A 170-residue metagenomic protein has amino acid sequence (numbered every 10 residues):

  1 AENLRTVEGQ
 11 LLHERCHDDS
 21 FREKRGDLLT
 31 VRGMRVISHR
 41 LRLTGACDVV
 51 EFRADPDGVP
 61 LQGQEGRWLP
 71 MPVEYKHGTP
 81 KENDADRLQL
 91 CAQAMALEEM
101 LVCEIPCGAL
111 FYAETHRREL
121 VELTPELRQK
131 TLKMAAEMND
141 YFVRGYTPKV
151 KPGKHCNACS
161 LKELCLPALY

Functional and structural regions predicted by a protein language model:
A1-P70: Metal-dependent nuclease catalytic cores that hydrolyze phosphodiester bonds in DNA/RNA, characterized by
H13, E23, E137, Y141-R144 (+1 more regions): A structural signal for alpha-helix termini and helix-coil/disorder junctions
T30, T115-R117, C159: A generic, residue-level signal for flexible/boundary positions that often mark functional hotspots
H39, T44-G45, V50-F142, E163: Nucleic-acid nuclease catalytic cores
P70-P72, P148, P167: Proline-rich low-complexity regions
A136-A158: Immediate flanking context of iron-sulfur cluster ligation sites
K162-Y170: Iron-sulfur (Fe-S) cluster-binding segments and ferredoxin-like electron-carrier domains, especially [2Fe-2S]
